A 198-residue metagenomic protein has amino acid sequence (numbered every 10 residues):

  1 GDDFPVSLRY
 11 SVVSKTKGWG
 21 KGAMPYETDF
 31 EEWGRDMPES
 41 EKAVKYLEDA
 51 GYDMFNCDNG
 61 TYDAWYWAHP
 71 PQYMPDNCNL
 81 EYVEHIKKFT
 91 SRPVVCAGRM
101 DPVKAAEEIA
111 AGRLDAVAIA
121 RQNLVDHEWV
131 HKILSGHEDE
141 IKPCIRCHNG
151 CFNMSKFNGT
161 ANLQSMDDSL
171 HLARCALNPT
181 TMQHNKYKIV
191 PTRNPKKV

Functional and structural regions predicted by a protein language model:
G1-V198: Flavin-dependent oxidoreductase catalytic cores
